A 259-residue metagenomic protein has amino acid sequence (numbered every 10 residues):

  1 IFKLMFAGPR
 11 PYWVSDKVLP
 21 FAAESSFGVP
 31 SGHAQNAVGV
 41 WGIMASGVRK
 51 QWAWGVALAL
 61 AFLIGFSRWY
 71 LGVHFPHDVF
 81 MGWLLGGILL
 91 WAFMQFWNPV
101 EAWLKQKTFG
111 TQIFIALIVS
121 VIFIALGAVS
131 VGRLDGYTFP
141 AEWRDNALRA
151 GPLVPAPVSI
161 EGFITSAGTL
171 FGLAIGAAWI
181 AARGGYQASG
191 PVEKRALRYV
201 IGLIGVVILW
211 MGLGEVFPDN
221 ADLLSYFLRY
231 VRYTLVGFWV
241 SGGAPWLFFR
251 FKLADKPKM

Functional and structural regions predicted by a protein language model:
I1-P9: Membrane helical hairpin/interfacial module
A7, A177, F248: Residue-level marker of positions within ordered structural domains that often coincide with functionally constrained
P11-I160, I164-L213, F217: Membrane-embedded catalytic cores of phosphoryl/pyrophosphoryl-handling enzymes
A92, G242-F249: Alpha-helical transmembrane segments
A182-R183, W246-M259: Membrane-interface capping segments at transmembrane-helix boundaries
G212-V231: Extracellular/periplasmic helix-loop-helix junctions in multi-pass membrane proteins
V231-P245: Alpha-helical membrane-embedded segments
